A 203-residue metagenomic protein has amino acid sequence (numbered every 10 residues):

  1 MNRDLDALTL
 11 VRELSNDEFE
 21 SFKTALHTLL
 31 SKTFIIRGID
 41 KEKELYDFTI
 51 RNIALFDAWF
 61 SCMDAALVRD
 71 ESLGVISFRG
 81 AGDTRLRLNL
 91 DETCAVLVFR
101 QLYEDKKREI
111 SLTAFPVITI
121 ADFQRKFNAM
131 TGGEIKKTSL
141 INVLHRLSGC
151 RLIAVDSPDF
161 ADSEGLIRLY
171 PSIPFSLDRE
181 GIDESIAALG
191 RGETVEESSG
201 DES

Functional and structural regions predicted by a protein language model:
M1-R79: Eukaryotic partner-binding/assembly regions in large regulatory complexes
T9-N16, G80-A114: Short alpha-helical segments that sit at the start of domains
F34-E44, E109-F127: Short acidic, hydrophobic short linear motifs in intrinsically disordered regions
F48-L55, G133-G149: Short amphipathic alpha-helical interaction segments
C62-R69, S148-A161: A short, conserved structural fragment
I76, G80, A154-E180: Accessory beta->alpha helical hairpin/"wing" motif in late/C-terminal subdomains of nucleic-acid enzymes
K107-F115, T131-I135, S157: Short acidic, glycine/proline-enriched loop segments that cap or flank alpha-helices
L169-S203: Short, amphipathic alpha-helical interaction segments positioned at domain boundaries
